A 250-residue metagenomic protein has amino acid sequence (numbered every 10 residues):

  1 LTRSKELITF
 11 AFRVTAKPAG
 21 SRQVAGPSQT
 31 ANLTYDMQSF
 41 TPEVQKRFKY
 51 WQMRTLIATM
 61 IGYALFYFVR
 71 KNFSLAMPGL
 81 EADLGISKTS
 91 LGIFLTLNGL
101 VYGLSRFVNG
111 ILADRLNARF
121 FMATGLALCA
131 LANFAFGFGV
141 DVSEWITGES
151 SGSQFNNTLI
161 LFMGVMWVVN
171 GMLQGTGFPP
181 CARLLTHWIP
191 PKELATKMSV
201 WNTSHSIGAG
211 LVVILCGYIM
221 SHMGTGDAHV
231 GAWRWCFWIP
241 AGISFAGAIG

Functional and structural regions predicted by a protein language model:
T34-F68: Cytosolic juxtamembrane N-terminal segment immediately preceding the first transmembrane helix of multi-pass
R54-K88: Extracytoplasmic
K71, G99-F107, G175, A209-G210: Residue-level signature of mid-helix packing/kink "hotspots" within the transmembrane helices of 12-pass Major
S105-N117: Helix-to-loop junctions at the C-terminal end of transmembrane segments in multipass secondary transporters
A127-N156: C-terminal ends and interior cores of transmembrane alpha-helices in multi-pass membrane transporters/permeases
M166-T203: Cytoplasmic helix-loop-helix junction between adjacent transmembrane helices in 12-TM secondary transporters
W201-G250: Helix-loop-helix hairpin linking two adjacent transmembrane segments in secondary transporters
